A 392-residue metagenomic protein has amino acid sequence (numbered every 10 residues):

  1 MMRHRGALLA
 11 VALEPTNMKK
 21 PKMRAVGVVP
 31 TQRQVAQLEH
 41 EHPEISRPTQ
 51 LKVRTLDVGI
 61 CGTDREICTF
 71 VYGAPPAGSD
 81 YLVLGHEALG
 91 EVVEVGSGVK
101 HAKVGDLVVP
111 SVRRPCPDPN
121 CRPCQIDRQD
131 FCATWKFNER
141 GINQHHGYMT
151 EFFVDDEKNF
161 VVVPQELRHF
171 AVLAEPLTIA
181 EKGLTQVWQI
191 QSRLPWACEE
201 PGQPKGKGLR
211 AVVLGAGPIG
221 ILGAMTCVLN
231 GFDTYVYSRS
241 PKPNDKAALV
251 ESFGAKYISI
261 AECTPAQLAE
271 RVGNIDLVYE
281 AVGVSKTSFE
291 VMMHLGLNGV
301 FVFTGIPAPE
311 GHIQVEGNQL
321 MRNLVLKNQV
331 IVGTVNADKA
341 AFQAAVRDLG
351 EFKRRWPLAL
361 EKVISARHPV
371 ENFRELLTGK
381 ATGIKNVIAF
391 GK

Functional and structural regions predicted by a protein language model:
R3-P21, F289, D338-K392: C-terminal hydrophobic helical "lid"/dimerization subdomain of Rossmann-like NAD(P)H-dependent oxidoreductases
P43-V58, G73-R122, P164-E166: Glycine-rich beta-strand-centered segment in the early N-terminal region that forms part of a ligand/cofactor-binding
Q50, E87, D106-L107, P123 (+4 more regions): Residue-level marker of beta-strand positions
P117-R210: NAD(P)H dinucleotide-binding glycine-rich loop of Rossmann-like/cofactor-binding domains, especially the beta1-alpha1
L167-E262: Mid-domain Rossmann-like dinucleotide-binding core that forms the NAD(H)/NADP(H) cofactor-binding site
E262-G273: Short amphipathic alpha-helix with an adjacent loop that forms part of the alpha/beta core around
I275-A281, V300: Short SAM/SAH-binding signature in class I
S285-E351, F390-K392: Glycine-rich phosphate-binding loop and adjacent beta-alpha segment of Rossmann(oid) nucleotide-cofactor-binding
